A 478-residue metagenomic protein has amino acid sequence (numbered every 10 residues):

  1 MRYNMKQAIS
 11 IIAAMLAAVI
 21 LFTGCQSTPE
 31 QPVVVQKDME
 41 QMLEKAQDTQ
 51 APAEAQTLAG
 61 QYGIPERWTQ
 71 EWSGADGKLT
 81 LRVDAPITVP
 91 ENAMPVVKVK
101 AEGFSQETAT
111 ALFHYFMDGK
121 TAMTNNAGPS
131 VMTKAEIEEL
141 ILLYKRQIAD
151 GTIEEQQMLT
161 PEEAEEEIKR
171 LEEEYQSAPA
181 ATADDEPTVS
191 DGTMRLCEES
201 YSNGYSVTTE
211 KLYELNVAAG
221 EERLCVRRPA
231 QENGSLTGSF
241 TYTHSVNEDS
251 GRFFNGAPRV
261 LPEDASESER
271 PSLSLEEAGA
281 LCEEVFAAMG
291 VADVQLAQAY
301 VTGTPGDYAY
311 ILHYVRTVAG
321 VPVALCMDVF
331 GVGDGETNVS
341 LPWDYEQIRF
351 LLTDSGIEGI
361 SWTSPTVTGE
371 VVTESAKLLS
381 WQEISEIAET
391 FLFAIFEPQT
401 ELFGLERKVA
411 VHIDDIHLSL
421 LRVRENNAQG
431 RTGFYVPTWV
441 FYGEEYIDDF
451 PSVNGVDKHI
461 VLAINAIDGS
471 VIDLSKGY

Functional and structural regions predicted by a protein language model:
R2-I12: Bacterial N-terminal signal peptides that target proteins for export
M15-V19: Alpha-helical transmembrane segments
I20-G24: C-terminal motif of bacterial Sec signal peptides marking the signal peptidase cleavage site
C25-V339: Preferential activation on post-signal-peptide N-terminal prodomains/segments of secreted or lumenal proteins
V217, C225-G251, A324-T363, D449-Y478: A short, surface-exposed beta-strand/turn
V260-L261, S266, G279-F450: Segments that shape or occlude catalytic/ligand-binding pockets
